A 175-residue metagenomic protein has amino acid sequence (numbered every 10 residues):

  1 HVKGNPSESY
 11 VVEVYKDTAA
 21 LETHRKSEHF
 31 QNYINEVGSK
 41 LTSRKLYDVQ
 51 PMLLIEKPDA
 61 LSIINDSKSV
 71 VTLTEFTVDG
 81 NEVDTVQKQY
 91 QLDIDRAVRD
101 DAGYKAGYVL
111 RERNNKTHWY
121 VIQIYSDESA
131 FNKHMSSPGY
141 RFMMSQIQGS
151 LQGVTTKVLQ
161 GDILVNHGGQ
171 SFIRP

Functional and structural regions predicted by a protein language model:
H1-S7, N32-V70, E75, A106-H118 (+1 more regions): Glycine-rich beta-strand-turn "strand-cap" elements at beta-sheet edges
S9, K16-S27, D84, S126-G139: Short amphipathic alpha-helices within nucleic acid-binding modules
V12-L21, R25-L46: Hydrophobic, ordered structural segments
V12-V14, T77, I122-I124: Short hydrophobic/aromatic beta-strand micro-patches that form the beta-sheet surface supporting nucleotide- or nucleic
E22-K26, G38, V98-R99, M135-S136 (+1 more regions): Alpha-helix boundary recognition
H29-N32, G80-A106, G139-I147: Short amphipathic alpha-helical segments
I94-D95, V121-Q123: Residue-level detection of beta-strand scaffold positions
